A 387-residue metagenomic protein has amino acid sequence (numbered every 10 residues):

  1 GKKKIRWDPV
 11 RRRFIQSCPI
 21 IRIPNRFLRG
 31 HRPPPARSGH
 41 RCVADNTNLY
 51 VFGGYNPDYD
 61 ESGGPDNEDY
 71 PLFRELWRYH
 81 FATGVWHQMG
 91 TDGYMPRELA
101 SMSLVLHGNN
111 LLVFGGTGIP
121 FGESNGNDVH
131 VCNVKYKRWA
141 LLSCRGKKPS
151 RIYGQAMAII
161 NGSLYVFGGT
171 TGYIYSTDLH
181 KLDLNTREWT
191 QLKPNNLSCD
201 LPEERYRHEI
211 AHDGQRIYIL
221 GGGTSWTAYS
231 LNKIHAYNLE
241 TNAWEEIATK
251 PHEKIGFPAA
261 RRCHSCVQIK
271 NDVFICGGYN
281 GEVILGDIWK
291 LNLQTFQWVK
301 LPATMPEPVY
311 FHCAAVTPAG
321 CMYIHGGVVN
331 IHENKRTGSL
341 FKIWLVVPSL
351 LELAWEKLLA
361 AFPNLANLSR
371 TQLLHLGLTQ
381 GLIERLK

Functional and structural regions predicted by a protein language model:
G1-K2, F27-G39, E68-D69, G90-L99 (+8 more regions): Short loop/turn motifs that recur once per blade in beta-propeller domains
G1-P24, D45, N56, A315-K387: Cullin-RING E3 adaptor/co-adaptor recruitment helices
G1-P24, F52-H87, G122: Beta-propeller domains
K4-R29, G84-M89, K137-C144, R187-L197 (+3 more regions): Trp- and S/T/G-rich repeat-edge/linker motifs of beta-rich repeat architectures
H31, D45-D69, T91, H107-N125 (+8 more regions): Glycine-centered tight turns/hairpins at beta-strand boundaries that repeat across beta-rich repeat domains
S38-C42, E75, E98-L104, D128 (+4 more regions): Beta-propeller and closely related beta-sheet repeat lectin domains
P65-G84, G126-R138, T177-E188, L231-A243 (+2 more regions): Beta-propeller blade signature
E123, V131-L239, E246: Solenoidal tandem-repeat scaffolds enriched in leucines and small polar residues
